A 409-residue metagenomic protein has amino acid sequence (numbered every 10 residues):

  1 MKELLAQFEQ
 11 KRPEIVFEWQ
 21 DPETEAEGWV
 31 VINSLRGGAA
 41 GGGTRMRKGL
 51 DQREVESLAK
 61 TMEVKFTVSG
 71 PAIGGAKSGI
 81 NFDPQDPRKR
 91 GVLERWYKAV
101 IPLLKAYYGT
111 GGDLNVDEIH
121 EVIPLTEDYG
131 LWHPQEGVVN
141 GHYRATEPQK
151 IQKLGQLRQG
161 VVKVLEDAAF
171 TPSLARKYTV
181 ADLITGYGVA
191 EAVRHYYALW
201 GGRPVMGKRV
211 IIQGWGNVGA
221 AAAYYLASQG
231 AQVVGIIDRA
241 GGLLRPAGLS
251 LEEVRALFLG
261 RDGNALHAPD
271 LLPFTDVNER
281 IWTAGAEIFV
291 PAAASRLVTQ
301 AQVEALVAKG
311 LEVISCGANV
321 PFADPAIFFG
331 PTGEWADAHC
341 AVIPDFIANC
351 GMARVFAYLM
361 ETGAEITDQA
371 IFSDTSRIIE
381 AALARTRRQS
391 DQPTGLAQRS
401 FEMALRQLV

Functional and structural regions predicted by a protein language model:
M1-Q20: Short, Gly/Pro- and small/polar-rich lid/capping loops
E23-R36, T67-A72: N-terminal glycine-rich anion-binding loops that anchor highly charged ligand groups
I32-V64: N-terminal cap/recognition module
L50-E54, P87-G91, R95, D117 (+15 more regions): Conserved active-site and cofactor/substrate-binding residues in soluble primary-metabolism enzymes
V68-V205: Glycine/serine-rich phosphate-binding loop and adjoining beta1-alpha1 elements at the start of nucleotide-handling
D167-T283: Glycine-rich phosphate/diphosphate-binding loop of Rossmann-like nucleotide-binding domains
G241-V342: Rossmann-like adenosine-cofactor binding region
V307-V409: Adenosine-phosphate binding glycine-rich loop
